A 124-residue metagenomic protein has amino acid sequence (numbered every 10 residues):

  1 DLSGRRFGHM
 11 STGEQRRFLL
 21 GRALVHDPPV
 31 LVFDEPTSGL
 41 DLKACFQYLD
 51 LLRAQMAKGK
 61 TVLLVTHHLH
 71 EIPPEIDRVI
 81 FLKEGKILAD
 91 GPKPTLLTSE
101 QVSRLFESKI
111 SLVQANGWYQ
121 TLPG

Functional and structural regions predicted by a protein language model:
R6-M10: Conserved ABC ATPase signature
D27: Conserved catalytic motifs of ABC-family nucleotide-binding domains
L31-D34: Catalytic Walker B motif of ABC-type/P-loop ATPase nucleotide-binding domains
T66-H67: H-loop/switch region of ABC-family ATPase nucleotide-binding domains
I72-P74: A short, surface-exposed alpha-helical micro-motif characterized by mixed small hydrophobic and charged/polar residues
F106-G124: ABC ATPase nucleotide-binding domains
